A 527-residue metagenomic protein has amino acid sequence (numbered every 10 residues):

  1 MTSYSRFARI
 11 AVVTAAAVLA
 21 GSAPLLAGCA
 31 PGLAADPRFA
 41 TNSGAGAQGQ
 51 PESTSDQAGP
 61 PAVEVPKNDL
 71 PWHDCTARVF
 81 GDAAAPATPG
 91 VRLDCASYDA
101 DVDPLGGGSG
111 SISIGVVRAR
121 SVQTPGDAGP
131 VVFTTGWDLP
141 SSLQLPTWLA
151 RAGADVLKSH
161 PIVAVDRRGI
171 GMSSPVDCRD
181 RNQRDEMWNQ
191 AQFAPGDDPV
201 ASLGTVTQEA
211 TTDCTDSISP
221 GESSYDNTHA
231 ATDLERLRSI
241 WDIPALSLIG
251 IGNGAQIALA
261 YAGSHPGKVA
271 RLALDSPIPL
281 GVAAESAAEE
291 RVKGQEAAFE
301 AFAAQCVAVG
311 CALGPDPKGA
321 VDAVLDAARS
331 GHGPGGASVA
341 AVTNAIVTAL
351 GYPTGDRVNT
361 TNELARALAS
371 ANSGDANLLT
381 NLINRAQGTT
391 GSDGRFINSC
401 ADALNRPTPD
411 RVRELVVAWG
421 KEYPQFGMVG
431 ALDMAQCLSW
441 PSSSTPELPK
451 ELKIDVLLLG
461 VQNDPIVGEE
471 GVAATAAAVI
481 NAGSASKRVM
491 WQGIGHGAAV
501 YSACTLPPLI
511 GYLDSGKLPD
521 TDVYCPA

Functional and structural regions predicted by a protein language model:
M1-V18, L246-S247, P446: N-terminal export and membrane-targeting signals
S3-R6, A11, S373-N381, R411: Short, charged low-complexity linear segments at domain edges
F7-T14, S43-P60: Intrinsically disordered, low-complexity terminal tails and inter-domain linkers enriched for S/T/G/P/D/E
P24-G28: C-terminal motif of bacterial Sec signal peptides marking the signal peptidase cleavage site
A30-L33: Bacterial signal peptide processing site
P37-F39: Extracytoplasmic/lumenal low-complexity Ser/Thr/Pro-rich segments of cell-envelope proteins
G49, S53-T54, A58-A340, I397-S399 (+1 more regions): Gly/Pro-rich cap/lid or specificity-loop segments adjacent to the active site
A303-I397: Alpha/beta-hydrolase-fold enzymes
